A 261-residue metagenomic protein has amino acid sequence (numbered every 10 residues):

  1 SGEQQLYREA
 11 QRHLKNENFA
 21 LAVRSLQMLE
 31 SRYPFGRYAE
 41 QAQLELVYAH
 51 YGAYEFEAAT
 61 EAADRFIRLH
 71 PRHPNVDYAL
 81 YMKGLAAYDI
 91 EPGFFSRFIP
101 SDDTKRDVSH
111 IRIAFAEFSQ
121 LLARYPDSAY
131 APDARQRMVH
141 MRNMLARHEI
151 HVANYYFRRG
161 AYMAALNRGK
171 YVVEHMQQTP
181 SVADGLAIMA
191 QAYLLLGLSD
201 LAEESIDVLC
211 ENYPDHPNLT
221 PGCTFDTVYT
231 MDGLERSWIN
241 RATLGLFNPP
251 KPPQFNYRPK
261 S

Functional and structural regions predicted by a protein language model:
S1-S261: Acidic, polar-rich low-complexity tracts and alpha-helical solenoid repeat scaffolds
